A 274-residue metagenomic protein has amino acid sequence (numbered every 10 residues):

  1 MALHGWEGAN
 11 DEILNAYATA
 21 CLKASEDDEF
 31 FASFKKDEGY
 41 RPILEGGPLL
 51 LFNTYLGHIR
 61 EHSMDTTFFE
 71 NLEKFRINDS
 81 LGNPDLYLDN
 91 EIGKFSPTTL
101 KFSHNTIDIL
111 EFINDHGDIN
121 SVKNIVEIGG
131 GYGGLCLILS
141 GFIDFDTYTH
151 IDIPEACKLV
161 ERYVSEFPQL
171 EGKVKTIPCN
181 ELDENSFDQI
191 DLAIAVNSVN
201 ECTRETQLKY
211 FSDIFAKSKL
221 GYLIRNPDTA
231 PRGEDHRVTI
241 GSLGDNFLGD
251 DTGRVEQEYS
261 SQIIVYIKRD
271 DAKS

Functional and structural regions predicted by a protein language model:
M1-F95: N-terminal accessory regions of S-adenosyl-L-methionine
L81-H116: Class I SAM-dependent methyltransferase Rossmann-like catalytic core, especially the SAM/SAH-binding loop
S121-G131: Conserved class I S-adenosyl-L-methionine
Y132-I143: Conserved SAM-binding loop of SAM-dependent methyltransferases across substrates and taxa, primarily the Class I
R162-S186: S-adenosyl-L-methionine
I194: A conserved beta-strand element that flanks and buttresses the S-adenosyl-L-methionine
C202-I214: A short, conserved alpha-helix within the catalytic core of class I
S218-T229: Conserved beta-strand signature within the Rossmann-like core of class I S-adenosyl-L-methionine
